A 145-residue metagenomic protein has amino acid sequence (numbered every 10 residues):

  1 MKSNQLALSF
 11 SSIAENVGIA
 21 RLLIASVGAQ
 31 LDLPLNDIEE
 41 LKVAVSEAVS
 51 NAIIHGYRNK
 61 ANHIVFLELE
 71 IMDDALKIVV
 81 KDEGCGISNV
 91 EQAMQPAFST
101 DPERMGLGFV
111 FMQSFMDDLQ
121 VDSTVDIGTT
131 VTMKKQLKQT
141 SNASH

Functional and structural regions predicted by a protein language model:
M1-A7, A52-H145: Conserved beta-strand-loop-beta-strand hairpin that lines the nucleotide-binding pocket of ATP/GTP-utilizing enzymes
Q5, V17, S26-A29: Long, hydrophobic N-terminal alpha-helical segment
A7-I19: STAS-typified acidic loop motif
L22-S46: Conserved short strand/loop->alpha-helix "switch" segment adjacent to the catalytic nucleotide/phosphoryl-transfer site
E47, N51: Conserved polar catalytic motif of the HATPase_c/GHKL fold
